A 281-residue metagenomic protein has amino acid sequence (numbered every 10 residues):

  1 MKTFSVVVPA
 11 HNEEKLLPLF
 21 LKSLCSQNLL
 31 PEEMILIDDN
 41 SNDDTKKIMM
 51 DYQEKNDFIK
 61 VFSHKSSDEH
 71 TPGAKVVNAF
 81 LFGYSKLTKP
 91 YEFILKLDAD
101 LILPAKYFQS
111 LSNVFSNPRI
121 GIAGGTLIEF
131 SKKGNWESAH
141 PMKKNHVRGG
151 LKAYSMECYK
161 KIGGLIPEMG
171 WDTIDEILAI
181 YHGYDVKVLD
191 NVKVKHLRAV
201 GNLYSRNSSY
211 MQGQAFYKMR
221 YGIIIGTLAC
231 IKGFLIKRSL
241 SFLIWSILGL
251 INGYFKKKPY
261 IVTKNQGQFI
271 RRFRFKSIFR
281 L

Functional and structural regions predicted by a protein language model:
K2-S5, E33, I174: Cell-envelope/extracellular polymer assembly enzymes that use nucleotide-activated donors
K22-P31: Short, acidic, metal-binding catalytic loop of nucleotide-sugar glycosyltransferases
P31-N40, F62-H64, A99: Short beta-strand/loop segment that forms part of the nucleotide-sugar
D38-K47, S67: A conserved acidic beta->alpha catalytic loop
D68, K89, I102-E137: Conserved donor NDP-sugar-binding/catalytic core segment of glycosyltransferases
V77-F93: Active-site nucleotide-sugar/metal-binding loop of Leloir-type enzymes
R148-G163: Conserved nucleotide-sugar donor-binding and metal-coordinating catalytic region shared by glycosyltransferases
S208-L281: Non-catalytic, C-terminal membrane-associated alpha-helical segments of glycosyltransferases
